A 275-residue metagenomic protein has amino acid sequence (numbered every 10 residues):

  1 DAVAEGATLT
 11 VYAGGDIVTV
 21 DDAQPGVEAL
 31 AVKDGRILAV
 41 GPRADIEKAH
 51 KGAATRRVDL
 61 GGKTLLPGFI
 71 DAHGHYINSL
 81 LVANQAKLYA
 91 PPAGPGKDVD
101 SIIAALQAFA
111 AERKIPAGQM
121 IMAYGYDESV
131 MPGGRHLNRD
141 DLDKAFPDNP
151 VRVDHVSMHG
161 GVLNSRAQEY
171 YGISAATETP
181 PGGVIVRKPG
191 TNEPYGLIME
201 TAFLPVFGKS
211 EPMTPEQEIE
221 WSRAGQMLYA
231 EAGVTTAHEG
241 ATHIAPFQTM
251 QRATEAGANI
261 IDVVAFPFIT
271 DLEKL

Functional and structural regions predicted by a protein language model:
A4-A13, V18, D22-L275: Divalent metal-binding segments
